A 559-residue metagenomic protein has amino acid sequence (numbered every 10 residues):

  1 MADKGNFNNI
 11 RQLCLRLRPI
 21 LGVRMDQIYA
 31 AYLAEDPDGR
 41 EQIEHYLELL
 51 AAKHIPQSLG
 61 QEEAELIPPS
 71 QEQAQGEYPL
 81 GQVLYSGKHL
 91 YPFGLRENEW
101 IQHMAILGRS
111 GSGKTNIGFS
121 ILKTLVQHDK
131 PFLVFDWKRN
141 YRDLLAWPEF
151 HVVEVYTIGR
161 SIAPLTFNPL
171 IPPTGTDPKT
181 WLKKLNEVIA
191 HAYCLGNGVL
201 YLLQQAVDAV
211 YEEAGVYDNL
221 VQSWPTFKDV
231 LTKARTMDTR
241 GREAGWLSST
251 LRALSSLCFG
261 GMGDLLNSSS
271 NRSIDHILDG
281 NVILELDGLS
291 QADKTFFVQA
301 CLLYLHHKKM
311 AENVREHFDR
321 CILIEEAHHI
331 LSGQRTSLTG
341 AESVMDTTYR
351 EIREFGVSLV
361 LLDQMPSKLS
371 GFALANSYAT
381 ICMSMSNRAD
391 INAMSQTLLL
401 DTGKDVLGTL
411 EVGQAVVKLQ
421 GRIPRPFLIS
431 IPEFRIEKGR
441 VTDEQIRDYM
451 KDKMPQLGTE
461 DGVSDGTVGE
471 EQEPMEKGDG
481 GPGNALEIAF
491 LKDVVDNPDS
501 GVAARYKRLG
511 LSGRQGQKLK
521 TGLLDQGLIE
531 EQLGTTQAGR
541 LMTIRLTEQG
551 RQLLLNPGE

Functional and structural regions predicted by a protein language model:
M1-L21, M25-Y32, D36, V216 (+9 more regions): Conserved P-loop NTPase motor module
M1-R109, N116-I117, I121, I162 (+1 more regions): Basic- and hydrophobic-enriched, low-structure N-terminal and domain-boundary segments that flank ATP-binding catalytic
Q82-Y85, E99, S110, R139 (+4 more regions): Short, flexible loop/turn elements at secondary-structure junctions
G111, W137-R139, R160, A327 (+2 more regions): Short, ordered loop/turn segments at secondary-structure junctions
S120-R350, E354-V357, E411, A415-I423: P-loop NTPase motor domains
S120-T124, I171-T174, G340-E433: Conserved ATP-driven motor cores of ASCE-family P-loop NTPases powering translocation/secretion/packaging/pilus
L533-T543: Short, Lys/Arg-rich nucleic-acid/phosphate-binding segment
T543-L554: Basic, amphipathic "hinge/linker" alpha-helix immediately C-terminal to the N-terminal HTH DNA-binding motif
